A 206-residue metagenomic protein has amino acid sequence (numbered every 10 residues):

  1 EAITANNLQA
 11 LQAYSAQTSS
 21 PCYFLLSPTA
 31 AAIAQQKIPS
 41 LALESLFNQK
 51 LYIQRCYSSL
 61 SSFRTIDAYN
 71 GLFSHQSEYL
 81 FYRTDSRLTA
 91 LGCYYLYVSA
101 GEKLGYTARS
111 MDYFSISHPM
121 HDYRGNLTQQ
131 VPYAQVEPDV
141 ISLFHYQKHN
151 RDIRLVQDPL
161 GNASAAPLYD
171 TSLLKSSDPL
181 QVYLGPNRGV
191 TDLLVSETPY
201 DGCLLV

Functional and structural regions predicted by a protein language model:
E1-V206: Extracellular glycan-modifying ectodomains
